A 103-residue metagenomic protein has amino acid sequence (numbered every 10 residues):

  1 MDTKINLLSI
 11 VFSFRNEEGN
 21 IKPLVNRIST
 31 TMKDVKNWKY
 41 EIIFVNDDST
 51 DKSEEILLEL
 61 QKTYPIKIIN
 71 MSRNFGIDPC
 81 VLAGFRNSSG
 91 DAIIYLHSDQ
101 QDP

Functional and structural regions predicted by a protein language model:
M1-P103: Structured catalytic core of nucleotide-sugar glycosyltransferases
